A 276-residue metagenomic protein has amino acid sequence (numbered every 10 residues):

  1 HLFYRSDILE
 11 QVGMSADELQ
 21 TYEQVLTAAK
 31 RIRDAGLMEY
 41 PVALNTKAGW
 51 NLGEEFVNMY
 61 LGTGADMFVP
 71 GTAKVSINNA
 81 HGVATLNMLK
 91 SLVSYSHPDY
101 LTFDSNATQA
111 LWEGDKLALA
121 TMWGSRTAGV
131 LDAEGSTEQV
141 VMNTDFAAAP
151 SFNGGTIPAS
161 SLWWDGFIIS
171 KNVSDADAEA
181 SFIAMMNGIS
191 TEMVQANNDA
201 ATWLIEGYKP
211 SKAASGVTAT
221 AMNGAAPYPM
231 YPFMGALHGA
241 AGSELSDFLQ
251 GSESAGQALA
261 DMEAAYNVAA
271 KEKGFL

Functional and structural regions predicted by a protein language model:
H1-D17, L26, N45-G71, A159-S170 (+1 more regions): Periplasmic solute-binding protein
H1-L9, Y40, T156-S160, G224-Y231: A structural signal for short loop-to-beta-strand junctions that line the ligand-binding cleft of periplasmic/secreted
L26-R31, G71-L101: Glycine-centered hinge/linker elements that transmit conformational signals in sensory and ligand-binding systems
T27-D34, N106-K116, A120, S243 (+1 more regions): Short helices/loops that flank or line small-molecule/ion binding pockets
R33-K47, S190-A200, V268-L276: Bilobed periplasmic-binding protein-like "clamshell/Venus-flytrap" ligand-binding domains
E54-N58, T63, A84-D175: Extracytoplasmic/periplasmic substrate-binding proteins
H81-M88, D175-G188, A258: Short amphipathic alpha-helical coupling segments at ligand-binding clamshell hinges and other catalytic/signaling
T144-S151, V194-D247, K271-L276: Long, aromatic- and glycine/proline-rich binding clefts that accommodate carbohydrate-like moieties
